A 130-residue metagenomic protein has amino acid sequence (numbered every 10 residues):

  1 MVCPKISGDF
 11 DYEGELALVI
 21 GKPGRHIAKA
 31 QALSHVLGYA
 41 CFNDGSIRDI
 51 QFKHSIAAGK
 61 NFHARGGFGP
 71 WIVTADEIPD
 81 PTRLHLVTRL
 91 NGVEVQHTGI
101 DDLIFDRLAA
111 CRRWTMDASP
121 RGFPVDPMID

Functional and structural regions predicted by a protein language model:
M1-V2, V93: Glycine/charged-rich beta-loop-alpha catalytic/anionic-binding loops adjacent to active sites
V2-F10, E15-L16, G24-Q31, I56-K60 (+1 more regions): A generic local secondary-structure boundary/capping motif
I6-S7, Y12-E15, S34-L37, T82-L84 (+1 more regions): Short coil/turn connectors at secondary-structure junctions
E15-V19, A40, V87: Residues embedded in well-ordered beta-strands
A28-A40: Short Gly/aromatic-enriched secondary-structure transition segments
R48-D130: Catalytic-pocket segment enriched in acidic/His residues
